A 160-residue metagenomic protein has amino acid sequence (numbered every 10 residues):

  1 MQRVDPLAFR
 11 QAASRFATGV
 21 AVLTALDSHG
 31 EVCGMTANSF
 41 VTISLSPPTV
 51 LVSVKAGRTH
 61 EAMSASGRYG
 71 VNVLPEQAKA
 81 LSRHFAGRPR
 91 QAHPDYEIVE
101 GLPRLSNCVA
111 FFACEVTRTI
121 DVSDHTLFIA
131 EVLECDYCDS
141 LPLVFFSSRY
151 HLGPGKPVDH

Functional and structural regions predicted by a protein language model:
M1-H160: Basic, polyanion-binding surface patches
